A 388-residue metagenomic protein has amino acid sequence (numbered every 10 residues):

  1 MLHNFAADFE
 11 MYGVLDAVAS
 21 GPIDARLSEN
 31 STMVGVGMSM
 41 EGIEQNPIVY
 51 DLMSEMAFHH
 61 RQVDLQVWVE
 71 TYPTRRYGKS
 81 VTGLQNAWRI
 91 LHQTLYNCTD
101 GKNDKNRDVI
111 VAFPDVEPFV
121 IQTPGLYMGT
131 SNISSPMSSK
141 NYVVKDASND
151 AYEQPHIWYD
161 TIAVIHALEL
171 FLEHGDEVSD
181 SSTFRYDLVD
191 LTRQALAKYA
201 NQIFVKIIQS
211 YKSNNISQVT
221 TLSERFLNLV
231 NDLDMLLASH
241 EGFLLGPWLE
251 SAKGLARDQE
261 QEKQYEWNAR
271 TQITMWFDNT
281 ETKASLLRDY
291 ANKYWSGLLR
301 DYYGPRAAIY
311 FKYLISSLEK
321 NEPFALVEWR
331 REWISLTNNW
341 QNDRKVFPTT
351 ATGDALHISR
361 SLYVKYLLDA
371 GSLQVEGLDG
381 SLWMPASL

Functional and structural regions predicted by a protein language model:
M1-P385: Substrate-binding groove of N-acetylhexosamine-processing glycoside hydrolases
